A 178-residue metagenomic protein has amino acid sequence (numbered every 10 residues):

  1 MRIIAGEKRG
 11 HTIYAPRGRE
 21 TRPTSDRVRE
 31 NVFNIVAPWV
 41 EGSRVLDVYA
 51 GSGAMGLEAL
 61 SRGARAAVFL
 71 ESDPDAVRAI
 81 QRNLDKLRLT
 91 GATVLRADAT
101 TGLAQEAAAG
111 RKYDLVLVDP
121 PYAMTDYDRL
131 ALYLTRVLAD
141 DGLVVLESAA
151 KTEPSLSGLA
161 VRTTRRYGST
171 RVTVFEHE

Functional and structural regions predicted by a protein language model:
M1-E178: Class I S-adenosyl-L-methionine-dependent methyltransferase catalytic core
